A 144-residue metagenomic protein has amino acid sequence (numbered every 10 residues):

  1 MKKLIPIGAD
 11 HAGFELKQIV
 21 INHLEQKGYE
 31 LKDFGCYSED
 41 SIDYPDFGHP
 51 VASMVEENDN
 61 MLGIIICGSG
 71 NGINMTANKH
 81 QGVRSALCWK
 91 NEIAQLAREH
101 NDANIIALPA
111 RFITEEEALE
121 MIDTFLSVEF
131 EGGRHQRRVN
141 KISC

Functional and structural regions predicted by a protein language model:
M1-I5, H11-K17, D43-D46: Accessory recognition modules or surfaces
L4-I5, N60-G63, G82-R84: Short active-site oxyanion
P6-G8, A12-G13, N91-C144: C-terminal binding/interaction regions
E15-Q26: Short, solvent-exposed amphipathic alpha-helices that sit in or adjacent to ligand/effector-binding or catalytic
K17, Y44, G48, I73-N74 (+3 more regions): A general structural signal for well-ordered alpha-helical segments in protein cores
E30-S41: A short beta-strand-loop structural module common to alpha/beta enzyme folds
F47-S69: Short, structured active-site "lid" loops
I65-A107, R111: Mid-chain, well-packed structural core segment of small domains
